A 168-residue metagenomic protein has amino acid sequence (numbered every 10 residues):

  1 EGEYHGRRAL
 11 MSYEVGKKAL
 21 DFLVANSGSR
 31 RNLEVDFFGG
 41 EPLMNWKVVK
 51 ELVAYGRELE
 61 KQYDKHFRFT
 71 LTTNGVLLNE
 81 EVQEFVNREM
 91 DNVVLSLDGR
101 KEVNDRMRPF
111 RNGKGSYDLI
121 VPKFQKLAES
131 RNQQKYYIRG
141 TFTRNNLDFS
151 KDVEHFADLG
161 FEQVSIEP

Functional and structural regions predicted by a protein language model:
E1-S12: Canonical Radical SAM [4Fe-4S] cluster-binding loop centered on the CxxxCxxC motif and its immediate flanking residues
G16, L20-D36, N45-P168: Radical SAM/AdoMet-radical enzyme domain recognition
G39-G40: Short acidic donor-binding/metal-coordinating loop in glycosyltransferase active sites
